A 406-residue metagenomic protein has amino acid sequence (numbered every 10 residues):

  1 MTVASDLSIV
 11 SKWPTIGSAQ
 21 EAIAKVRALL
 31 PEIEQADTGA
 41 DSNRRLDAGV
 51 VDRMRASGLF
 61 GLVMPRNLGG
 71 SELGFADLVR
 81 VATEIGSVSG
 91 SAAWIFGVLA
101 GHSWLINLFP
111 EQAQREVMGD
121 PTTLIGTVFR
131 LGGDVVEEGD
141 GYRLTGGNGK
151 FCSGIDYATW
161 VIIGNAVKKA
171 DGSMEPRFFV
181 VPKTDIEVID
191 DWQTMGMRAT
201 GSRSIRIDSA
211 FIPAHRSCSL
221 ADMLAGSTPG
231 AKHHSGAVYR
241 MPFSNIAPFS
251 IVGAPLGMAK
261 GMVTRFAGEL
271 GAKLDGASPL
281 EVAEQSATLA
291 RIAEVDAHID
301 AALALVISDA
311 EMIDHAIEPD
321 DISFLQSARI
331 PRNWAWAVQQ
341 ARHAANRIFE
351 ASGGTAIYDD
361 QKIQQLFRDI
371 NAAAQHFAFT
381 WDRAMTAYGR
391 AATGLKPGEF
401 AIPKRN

Functional and structural regions predicted by a protein language model:
M1-A24, A28, I402-N406: Basic/polar N-terminal segments that are highly enriched at the extreme N-terminus, encompassing both cleavable
A28, M258, R265, E294 (+6 more regions): Charged, amphipathic alpha-helical oligomerization/scaffolding segments
E34, T38-D41, D300-W336, N346-I357: C-terminal helix-coil-helix/basic helical segment that borders enzyme active sites and/or dimer interfaces and provides
L46-A56, G61-Y157: Glycine-rich flavin
N148-I186, D190-D191, G353: DPxDG-like acidic metal-binding loop motif
G196, S202-I299: Glycine-rich beta->alpha junctions and the first turn(s) of the following alpha-helix
H343-E350, W381-M385: Short segments within alpha-helical structural elements
G354-N406: Glycine-rich phosphate/cofactor-binding loops in nucleotide/flavin-utilizing enzymes
